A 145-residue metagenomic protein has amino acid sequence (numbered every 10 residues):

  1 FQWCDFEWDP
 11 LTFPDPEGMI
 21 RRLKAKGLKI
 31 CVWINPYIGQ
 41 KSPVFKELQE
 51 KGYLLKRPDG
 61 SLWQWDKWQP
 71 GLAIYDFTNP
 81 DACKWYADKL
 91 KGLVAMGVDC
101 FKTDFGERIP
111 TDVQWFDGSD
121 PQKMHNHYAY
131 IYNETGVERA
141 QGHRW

Functional and structural regions predicted by a protein language model:
F1-W145: Aromatic- and carboxylate-enriched substrate-binding clefts and catalytic-loop regions of carbohydrate-active enzymes
